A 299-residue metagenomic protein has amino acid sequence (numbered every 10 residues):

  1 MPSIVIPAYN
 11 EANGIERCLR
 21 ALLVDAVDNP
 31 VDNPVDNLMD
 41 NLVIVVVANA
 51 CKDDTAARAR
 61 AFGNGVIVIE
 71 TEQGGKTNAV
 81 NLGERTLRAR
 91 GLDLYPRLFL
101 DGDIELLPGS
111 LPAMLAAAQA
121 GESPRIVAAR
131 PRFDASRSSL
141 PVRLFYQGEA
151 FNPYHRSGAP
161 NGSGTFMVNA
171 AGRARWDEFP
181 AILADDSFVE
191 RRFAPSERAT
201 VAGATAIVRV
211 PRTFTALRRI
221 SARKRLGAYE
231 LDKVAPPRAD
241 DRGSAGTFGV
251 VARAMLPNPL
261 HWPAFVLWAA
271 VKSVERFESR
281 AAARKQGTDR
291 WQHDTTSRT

Functional and structural regions predicted by a protein language model:
E11-A26: Short, well-formed alpha-helical segments that are part of the catalytic scaffolds of diverse glycosyltransferases
N13-R17, D53-A61, G109: Acidic helix N-cap motif at the loop->helix transition within catalytic regions of sugar-transfer enzymes
A21, A48-A57, Q73, I104: A conserved acidic beta->alpha catalytic loop
A56-R90: Conserved donor nucleotide-binding strand/loop of the catalytic core
L92-E105: Short beta-strand-to-loop acidic/aromatic patch adjacent to the donor-nucleotide binding site
P108-L140: Conserved donor NDP-sugar-binding/catalytic core segment of glycosyltransferases
A118, F133-S136, P180-R242: Catalytic donor/gating beta->alpha subdomain of glycosyltransferases that bind UDP-sugars
V210-P211, R219-T299: Terminal low-complexity segments of carbohydrate-biosynthetic enzymes
